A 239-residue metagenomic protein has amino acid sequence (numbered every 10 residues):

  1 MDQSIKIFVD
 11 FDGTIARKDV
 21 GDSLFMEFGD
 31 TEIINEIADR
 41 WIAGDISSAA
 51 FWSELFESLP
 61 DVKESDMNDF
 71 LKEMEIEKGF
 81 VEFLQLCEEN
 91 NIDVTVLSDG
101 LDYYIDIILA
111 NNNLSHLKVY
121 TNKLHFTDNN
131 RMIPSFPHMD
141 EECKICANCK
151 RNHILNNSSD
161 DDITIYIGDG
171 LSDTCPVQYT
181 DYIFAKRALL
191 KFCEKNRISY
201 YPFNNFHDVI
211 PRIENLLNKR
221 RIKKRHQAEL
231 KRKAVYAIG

Functional and structural regions predicted by a protein language model:
D2-N112, H116-K123: Alpha-helical substrate-recognition element adjacent to the catalytic core
G79-D93, G100-G239: C-terminal cap/substrate-recognition subdomain and adjoining C-terminal extension of metal-dependent phosphatase-like
